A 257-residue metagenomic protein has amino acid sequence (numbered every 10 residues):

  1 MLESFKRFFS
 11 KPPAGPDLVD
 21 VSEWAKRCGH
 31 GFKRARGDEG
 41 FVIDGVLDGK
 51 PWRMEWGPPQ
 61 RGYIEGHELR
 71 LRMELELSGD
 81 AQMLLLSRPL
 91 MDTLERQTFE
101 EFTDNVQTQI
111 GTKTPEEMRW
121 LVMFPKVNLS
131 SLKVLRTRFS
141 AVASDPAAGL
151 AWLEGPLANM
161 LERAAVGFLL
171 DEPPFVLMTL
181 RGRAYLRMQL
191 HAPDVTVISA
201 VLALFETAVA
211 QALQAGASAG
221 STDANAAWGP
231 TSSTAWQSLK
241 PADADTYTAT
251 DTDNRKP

Functional and structural regions predicted by a protein language model:
M1-P13, D17-V19: Hydrophobic, proline/glycine-rich low-complexity stretches
E3-S4, S22-C28, K33-R53, P59-P257: Charged, low-complexity intrinsically disordered regions
